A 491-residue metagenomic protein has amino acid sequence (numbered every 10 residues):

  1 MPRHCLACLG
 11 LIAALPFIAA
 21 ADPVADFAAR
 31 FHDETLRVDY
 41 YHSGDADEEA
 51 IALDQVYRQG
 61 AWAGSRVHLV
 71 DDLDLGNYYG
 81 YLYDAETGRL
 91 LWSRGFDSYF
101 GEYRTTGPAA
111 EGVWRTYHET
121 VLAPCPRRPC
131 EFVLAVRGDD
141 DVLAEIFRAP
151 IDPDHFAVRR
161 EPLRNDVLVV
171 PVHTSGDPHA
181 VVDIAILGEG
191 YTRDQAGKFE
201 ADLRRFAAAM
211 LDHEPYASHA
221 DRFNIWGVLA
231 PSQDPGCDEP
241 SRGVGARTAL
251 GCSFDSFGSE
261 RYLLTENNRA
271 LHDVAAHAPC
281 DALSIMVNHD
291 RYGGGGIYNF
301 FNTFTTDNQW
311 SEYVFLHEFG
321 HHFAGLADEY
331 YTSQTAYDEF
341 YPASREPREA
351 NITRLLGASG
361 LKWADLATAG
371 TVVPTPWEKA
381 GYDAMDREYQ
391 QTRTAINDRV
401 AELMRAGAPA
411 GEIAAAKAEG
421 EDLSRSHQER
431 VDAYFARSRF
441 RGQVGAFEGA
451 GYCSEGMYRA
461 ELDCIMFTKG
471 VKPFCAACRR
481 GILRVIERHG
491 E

Functional and structural regions predicted by a protein language model:
A7-P16: Bacterial N-terminal signal peptides
A19-A21: Boundary at the C-terminal end of the N-terminal hydrophobic targeting segment
V24, F31-R37, H42, A46-E48 (+1 more regions): Replace "(M1/M4/M9/M12/WLM)" with "(e.g., M1/M4/M8/M9/M12/M26/WLM)" and add "not limited to" to clarify scope
R30-F156: Beta-strand-enriched, solvent-exposed domains that form extended recognition/catalytic surfaces
F156-E214, G227-P235: Fold-level signature of zinc-dependent metallopeptidase catalytic domains
K198, G294-F319: Short pre-active-site segment immediately N-terminal to the catalytic Zn-binding motif
R222-Y298: Active-site-proximal segments of metallohydrolase catalytic domains
F319-T335: Catalytic Zn2+-binding segment of zinc metalloproteases
